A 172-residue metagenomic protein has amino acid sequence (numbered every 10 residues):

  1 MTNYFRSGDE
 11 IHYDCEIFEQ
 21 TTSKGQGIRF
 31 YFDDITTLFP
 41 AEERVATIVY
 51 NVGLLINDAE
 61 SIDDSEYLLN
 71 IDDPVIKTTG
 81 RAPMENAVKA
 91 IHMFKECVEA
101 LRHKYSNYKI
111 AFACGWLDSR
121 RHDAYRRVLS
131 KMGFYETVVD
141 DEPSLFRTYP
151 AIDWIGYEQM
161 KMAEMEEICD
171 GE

Functional and structural regions predicted by a protein language model:
M1-E172: Non-catalytic substrate-recognition and accessory regions of acyl/acetyltransferase enzymes
